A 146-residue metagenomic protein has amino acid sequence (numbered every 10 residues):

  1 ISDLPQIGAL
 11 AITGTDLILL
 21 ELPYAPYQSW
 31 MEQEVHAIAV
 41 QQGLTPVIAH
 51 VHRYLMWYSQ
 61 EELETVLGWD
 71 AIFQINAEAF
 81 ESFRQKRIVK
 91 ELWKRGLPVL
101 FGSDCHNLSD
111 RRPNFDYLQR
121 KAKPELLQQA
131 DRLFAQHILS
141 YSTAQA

Functional and structural regions predicted by a protein language model:
I1-Q74: Extended substrate/RNA-proximal surfaces in nucleic-acid metabolism proteins
E32-Q33, S59-Q60, Q85-K86, R112-F115: Conserved strand-to-helix beginnings and helix N-cap segments that scaffold or border functional pockets
E34-V35, E62, I88-L92, L118-K121: A general structural detector for well-ordered alpha-helical segments in enzyme core domains, enriched
V47-A49, Q74-A77, L100-C105: Active-site neighborhood of phospho(di)ester-bond hydrolases with catalytic His/Asp-centered motifs
R53-W57, F80-F83, H106-R111: Active-site environment of divalent metal-dependent phosphoester hydrolases
L67, R84-E91: Short loop-to-alpha-helix "cap/lid" segments that border enzyme active sites across diverse enzyme classes
L97-P113: Short acidic/histidine-rich active-site segments
F115-A146: Mid-to-C-terminal alpha-helical segments outside catalytic/metal-binding sites
